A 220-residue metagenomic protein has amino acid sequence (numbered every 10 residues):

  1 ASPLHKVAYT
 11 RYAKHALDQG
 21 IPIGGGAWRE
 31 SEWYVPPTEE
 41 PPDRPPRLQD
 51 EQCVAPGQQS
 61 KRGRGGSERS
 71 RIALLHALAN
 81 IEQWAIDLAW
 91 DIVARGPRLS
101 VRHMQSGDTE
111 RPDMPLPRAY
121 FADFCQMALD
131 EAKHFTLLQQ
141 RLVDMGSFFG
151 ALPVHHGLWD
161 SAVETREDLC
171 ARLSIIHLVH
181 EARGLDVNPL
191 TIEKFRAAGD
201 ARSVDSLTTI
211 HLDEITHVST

Functional and structural regions predicted by a protein language model:
A1-T220: Non-heme di-metal
